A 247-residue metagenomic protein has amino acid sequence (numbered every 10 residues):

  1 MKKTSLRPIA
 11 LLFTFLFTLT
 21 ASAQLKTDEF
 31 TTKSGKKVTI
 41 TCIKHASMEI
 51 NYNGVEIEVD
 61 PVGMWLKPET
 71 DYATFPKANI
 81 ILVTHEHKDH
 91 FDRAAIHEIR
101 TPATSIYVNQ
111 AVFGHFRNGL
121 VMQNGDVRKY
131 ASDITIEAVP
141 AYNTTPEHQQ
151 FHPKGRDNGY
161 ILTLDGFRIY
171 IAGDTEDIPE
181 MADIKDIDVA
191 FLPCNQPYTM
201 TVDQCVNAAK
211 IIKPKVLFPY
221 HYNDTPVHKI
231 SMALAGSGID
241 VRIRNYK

Functional and structural regions predicted by a protein language model:
K2-I9, F15-N53, A233-S237, Y246: Zn-dependent metallo-beta-lactamase
K26-G35, I43, S47-E86, R93-E98 (+2 more regions): Pre-active-site segment of Zn-dependent metallo-hydrolases
T32-I40, N51-I57, V127-E137, T163-I169: Beta-strand-turn-beta hairpins that frame and shape the catalytic cleft of phosphate-ester-processing enzymes
E58-P61, A78-D89, I106-Q110, Y170-G173 (+3 more regions): Active-site neighborhood of phospho(di)ester-bond hydrolases with catalytic His/Asp-centered motifs
M64-K67, H87-F91, F113-H115, D126-K129 (+4 more regions): Active-site environment of divalent metal-dependent phosphoester hydrolases
E69-S132: Active-site HxH/HxHxD metal-binding segment of metal-dependent hydrolases
N118-I134, K154, V206, K210-K247: Binuclear metal-ion centers of metallo-dependent hydrolases, dominated by the metallo-beta-lactamase
N143-I211: Active-site-proximal loop/helix segments of hydrolase catalytic cores
